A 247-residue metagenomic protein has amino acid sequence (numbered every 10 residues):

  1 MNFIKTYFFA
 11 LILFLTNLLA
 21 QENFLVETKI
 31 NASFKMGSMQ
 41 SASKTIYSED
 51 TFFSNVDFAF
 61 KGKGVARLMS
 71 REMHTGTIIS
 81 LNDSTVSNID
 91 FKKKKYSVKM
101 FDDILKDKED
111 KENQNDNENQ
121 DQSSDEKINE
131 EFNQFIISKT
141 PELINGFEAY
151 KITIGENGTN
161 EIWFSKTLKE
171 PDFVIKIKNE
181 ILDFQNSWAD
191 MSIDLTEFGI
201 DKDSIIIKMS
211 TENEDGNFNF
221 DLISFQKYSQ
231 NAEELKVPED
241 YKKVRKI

Functional and structural regions predicted by a protein language model:
M1-F24: Bacterial Sec-dependent N-terminal signal peptides
E22-I247: Extended soluble regions of mature proteins
